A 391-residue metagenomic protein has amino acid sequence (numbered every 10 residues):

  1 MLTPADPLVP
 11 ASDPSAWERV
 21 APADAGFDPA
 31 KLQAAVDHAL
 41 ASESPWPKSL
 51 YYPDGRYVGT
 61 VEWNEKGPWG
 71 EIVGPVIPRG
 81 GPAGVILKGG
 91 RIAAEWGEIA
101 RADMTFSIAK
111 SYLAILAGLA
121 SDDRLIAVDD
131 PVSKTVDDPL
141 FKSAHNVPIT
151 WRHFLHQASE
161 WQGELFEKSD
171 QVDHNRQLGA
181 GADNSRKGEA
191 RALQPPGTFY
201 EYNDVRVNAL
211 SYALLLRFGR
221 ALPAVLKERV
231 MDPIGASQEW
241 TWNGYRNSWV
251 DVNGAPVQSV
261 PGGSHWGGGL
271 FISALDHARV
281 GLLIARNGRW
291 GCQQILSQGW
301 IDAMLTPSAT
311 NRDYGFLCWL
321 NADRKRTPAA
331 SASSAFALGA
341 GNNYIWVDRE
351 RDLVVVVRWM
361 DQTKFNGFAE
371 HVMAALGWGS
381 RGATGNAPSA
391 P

Functional and structural regions predicted by a protein language model:
M1-E98, D123-I126, A375-P391: N-terminal leader/targeting segments and the immediately adjacent pre-domain N-terminus
W17-V20, L40, P47-V76, P82 (+3 more regions): Active-site-proximal loop and beta-strand segments within enzyme catalytic domains
D28, G90, M104-D129, F154 (+3 more regions): Active-site SXXK
R91-R101, E164-N247, G268: Catalytic-site signature segments of enzymes, centered on catalytic residues
S111, R206-A213, G268-R289, N343-W359: Active-site-proximal alpha-helical segments within enzyme catalytic domains
D122-W161, F218-G267: Active-site helix/loop module of the DD-peptidase/beta-lactamase fold, centered on the serine-lysine SxxK catalytic
Q238, S248-S264, L305-V354: Active-site Gly/Thr loop motif
F336-P391: Structured C-terminal helix/loop/strand segments within mature extracytoplasmic catalytic/sensor domains
